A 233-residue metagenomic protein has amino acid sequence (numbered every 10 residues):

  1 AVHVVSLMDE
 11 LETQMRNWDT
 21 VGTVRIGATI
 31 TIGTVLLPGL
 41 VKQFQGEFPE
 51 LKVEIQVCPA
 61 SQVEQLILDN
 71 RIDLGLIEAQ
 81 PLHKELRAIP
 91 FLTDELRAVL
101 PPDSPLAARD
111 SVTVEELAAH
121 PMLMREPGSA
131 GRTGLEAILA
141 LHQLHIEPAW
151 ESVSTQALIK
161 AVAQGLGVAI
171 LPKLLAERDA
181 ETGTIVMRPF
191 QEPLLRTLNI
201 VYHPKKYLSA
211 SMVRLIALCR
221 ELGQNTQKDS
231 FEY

Functional and structural regions predicted by a protein language model:
A1-N17, E221-Q224: Alpha-helical "hinge/linker" immediately C-terminal to small N-terminal DNA-binding modules
V21-K84, S152: Central regulatory/effector-binding core of bacterial HTH transcription factors
R25-G27, G75, V99, L123 (+2 more regions): Short, well-ordered beta-strand segments
L36, V186-D229: A late-sequence structural motif
P59-E64, L68-I72, I77-E78, G128-I185: Hydrophobic hinge/microswitch elements
H83-M122: Flexible hinge/capping segments at coil-to-helix
R87-R97, K173, T182-L194: Short beta-strand->loop
A107, P121-H142, L208-A217, G223-Y233: Secondary-structure junction motif
